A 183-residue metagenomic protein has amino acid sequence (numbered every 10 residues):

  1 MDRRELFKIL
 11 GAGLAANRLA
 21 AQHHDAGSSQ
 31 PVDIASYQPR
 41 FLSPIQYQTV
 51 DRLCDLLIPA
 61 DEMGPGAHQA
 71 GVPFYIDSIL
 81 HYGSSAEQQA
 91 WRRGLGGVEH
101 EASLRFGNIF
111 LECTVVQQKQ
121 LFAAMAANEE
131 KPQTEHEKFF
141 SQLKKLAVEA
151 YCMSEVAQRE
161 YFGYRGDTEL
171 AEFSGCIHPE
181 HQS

Functional and structural regions predicted by a protein language model:
M1, E5, N17-R52: C-terminal segment of N-terminal export signals and the immediately downstream linker at the start of the mature
M1-D2, A16, Q142, A157: Intrinsically disordered, low-complexity sequence elements enriched in Ser/Thr/Gly/Pro
L10-A15: Sec-dependent signal peptide hydrophobic core
I34, Q48, R52, G64 (+1 more regions): Mature-region segments of soluble proteins
I58-P59: Structural recognition of short helix-loop-helix hairpins that underlie histone-fold modules
